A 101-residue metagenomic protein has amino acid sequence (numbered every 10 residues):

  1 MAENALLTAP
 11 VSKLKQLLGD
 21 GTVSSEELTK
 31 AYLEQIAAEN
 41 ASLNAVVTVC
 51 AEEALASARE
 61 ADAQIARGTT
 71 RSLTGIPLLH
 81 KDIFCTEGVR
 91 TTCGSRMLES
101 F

Functional and structural regions predicted by a protein language model:
M1-L55: An N-terminal boundary/leader segment
A37-S42, G68, C85-T91: Secretory-pathway/luminal and periplasmic proteins that interact with or process carbohydrate-rich
S57-A63, T92: Short, basic phosphate-binding NTP loop
A61-I76: Immediate post-signal peptide segment of exported/extracytoplasmic ligand-binding proteins
T74-F101: Enzymes and membrane/adaptor proteins characterized by extended Gly/Ser/Thr/Asp/Glu-rich, aromatic-dotted
